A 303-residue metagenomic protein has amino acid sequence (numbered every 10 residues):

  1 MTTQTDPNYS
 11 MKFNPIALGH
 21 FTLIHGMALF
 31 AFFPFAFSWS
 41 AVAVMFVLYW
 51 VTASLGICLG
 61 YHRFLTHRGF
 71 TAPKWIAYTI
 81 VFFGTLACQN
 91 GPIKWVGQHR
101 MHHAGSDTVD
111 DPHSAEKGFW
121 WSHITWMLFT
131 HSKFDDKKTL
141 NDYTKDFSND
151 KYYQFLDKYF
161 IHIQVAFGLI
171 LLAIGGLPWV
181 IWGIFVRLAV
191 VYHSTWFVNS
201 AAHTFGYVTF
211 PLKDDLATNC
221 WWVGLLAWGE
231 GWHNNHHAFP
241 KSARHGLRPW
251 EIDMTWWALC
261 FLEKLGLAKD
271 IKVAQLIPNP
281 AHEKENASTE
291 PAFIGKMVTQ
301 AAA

Functional and structural regions predicted by a protein language model:
M1-W196, A201, S242-A303: Non-catalytic, topology-defining segments of multipass membrane proteins
T66, N199-D215: Membrane-interface loops
Y143-K151, V208-W232, H237-F239: Active-site-proximal inter-transmembrane loops
F205, G229-E230, H236-H237, A243 (+1 more regions): Short leucine-rich amphipathic alpha-helical surface patches
